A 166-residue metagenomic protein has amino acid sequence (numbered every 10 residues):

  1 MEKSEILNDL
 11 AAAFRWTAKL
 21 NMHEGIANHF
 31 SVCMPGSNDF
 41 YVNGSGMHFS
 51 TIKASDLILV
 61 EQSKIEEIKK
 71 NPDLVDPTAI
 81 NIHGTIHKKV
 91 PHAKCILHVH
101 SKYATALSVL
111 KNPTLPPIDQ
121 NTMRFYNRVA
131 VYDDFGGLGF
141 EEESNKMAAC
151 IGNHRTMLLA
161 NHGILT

Functional and structural regions predicted by a protein language model:
M1-T166: Glycine-rich flexible loops
